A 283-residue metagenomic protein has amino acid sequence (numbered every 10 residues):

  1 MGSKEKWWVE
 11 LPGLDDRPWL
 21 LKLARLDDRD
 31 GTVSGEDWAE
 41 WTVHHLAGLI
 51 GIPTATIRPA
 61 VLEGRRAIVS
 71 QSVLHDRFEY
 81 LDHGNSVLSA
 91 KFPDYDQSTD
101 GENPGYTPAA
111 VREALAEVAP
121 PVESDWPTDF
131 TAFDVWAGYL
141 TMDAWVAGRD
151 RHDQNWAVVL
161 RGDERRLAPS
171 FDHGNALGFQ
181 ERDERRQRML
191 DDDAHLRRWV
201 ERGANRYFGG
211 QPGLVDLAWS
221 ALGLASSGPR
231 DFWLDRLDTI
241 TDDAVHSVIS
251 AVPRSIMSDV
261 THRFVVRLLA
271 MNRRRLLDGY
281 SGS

Functional and structural regions predicted by a protein language model:
M1-T99: Conserved ATP-binding subdomain of kinase catalytic cores across diverse folds
G35, R161-S283: C-terminal catalytic region of ATP-dependent kinase domains
G35, R58, T128, G148-D150 (+2 more regions): Short, surface-exposed helix-loop/turn micro-motifs enriched in polar/charged residues
W41, G64-A67, D134, Y139 (+1 more regions): Non-catalytic, well-ordered alpha-helical scaffold segments
I57-G64, H152-R161, G282-S283: Short alpha-helical "patches" and their helix-cap loops
V73-L140, S250-A251, S255: ATP-dependent phospho-/nucleotidyl transfer catalytic cores
P108-R182: Conserved kinase catalytic-core segment
